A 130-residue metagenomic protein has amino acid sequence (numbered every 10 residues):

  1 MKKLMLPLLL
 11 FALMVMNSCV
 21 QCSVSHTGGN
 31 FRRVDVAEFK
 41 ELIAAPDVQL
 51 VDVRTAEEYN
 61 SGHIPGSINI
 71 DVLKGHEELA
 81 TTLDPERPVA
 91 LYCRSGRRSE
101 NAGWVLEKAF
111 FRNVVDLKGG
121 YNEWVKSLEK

Functional and structural regions predicted by a protein language model:
K2-P7, L13, N17-L42, V48 (+2 more regions): Rhodanese-like catalytic fold shared by cysteine-dependent sulfurtransferases and DSP/PTP-type phosphatases
L50-D52: Structural scaffold elements adjacent to functional motifs in cytosolic proteins
